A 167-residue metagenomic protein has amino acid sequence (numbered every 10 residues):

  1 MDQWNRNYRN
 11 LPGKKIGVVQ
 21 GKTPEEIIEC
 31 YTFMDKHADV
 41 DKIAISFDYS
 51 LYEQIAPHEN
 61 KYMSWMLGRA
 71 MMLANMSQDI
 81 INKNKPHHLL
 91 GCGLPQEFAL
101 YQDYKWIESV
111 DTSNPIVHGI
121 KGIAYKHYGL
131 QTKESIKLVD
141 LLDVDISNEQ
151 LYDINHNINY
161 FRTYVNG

Functional and structural regions predicted by a protein language model:
M1-L100, Y104-V110: Eukaryote-skewed repeat-based solenoidal scaffolds used as protein-protein interaction platforms, primarily
K36-A38, M72-H88, L94-G167: Alpha/beta catalytic cores of nucleotide-metabolism and tRNA/nucleoside-modifying enzymes
